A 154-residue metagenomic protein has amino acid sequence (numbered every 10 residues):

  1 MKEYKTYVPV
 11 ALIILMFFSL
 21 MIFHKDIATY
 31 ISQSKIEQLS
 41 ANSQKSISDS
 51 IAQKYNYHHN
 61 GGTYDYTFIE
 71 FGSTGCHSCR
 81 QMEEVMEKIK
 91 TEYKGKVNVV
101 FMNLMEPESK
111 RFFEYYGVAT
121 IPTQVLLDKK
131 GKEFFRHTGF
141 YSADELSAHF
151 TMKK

Functional and structural regions predicted by a protein language model:
M1-S48: N-terminal targeting signals for export/organelle localization
H59-T74: Short active-site neighborhood of thiol/selenol oxidoreductases, capturing the structured segment around
T63-Y66, K94-V97, A119-I121: Extracytoplasmic
F71, G95-K110: Thiol-based oxidoreductase modules, predominantly thioredoxin-like and allied folds used for disulfide exchange
F71-R80, Q124: The canonical Cys-X-X-Cys-His
S73-H77, V85, L104-E108, A119 (+2 more regions): Solvent-exposed loop/turn segments at secondary-structure junctions within structured extracellular/periplasmic domains
R80-Y93: Typically the conserved alpha-helix immediately C-terminal to a functionally engaged Cys/Sec in thioredoxin-like
T120, V125-K154: Non-catalytic, surface beta->alpha helical segment in thiol-disulfide oxidoreductase systems
